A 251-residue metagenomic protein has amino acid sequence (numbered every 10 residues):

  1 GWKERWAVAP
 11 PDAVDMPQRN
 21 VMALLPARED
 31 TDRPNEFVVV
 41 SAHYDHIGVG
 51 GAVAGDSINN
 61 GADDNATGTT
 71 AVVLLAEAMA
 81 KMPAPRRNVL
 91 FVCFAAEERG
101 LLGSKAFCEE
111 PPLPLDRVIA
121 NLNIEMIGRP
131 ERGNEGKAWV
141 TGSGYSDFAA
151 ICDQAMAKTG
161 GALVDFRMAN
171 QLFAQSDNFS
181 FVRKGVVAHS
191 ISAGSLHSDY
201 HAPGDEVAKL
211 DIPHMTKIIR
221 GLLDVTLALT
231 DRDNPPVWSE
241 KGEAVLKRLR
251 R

Functional and structural regions predicted by a protein language model:
G1-A9, A84-R87, A162-Q171, D233-K241: Surface-exposed patches in mature extracellular/periplasmic domains of secreted proteins
G1-P26: A non-catalytic alpha/beta surface segment that caps or lines the substrate-entry region of metallo-dependent hydrolase
A7-D12, V53-N65, A80, C93-F94 (+3 more regions): Second-shell loop/turn segments in exported
A23, P34-E36, V40-H46, G50-G100 (+1 more regions): Alpha-helical metal-binding/catalytic segments enriched in His/Glu/Asp
L25-R28, V39-H46, F148, Q154-K158: Glycine-rich, acidic and aromatic/proline-enriched surface loops and short helix-turn segments that act as binding
D32, H46-A52, R129-G133, H197-H201: Short acidic/His/Gly/Ser-rich catalytic and metal-binding motifs that mark active-site loops of diverse hydrolases
K81, S198-R251: His/Asp/Glu-rich mid-to-C-terminal helical/loop segments that flank catalytic regions of hydrolases
A84, F94-S190, G194-L196: Metal-dependent peptidase/peptidase-like ectodomains
